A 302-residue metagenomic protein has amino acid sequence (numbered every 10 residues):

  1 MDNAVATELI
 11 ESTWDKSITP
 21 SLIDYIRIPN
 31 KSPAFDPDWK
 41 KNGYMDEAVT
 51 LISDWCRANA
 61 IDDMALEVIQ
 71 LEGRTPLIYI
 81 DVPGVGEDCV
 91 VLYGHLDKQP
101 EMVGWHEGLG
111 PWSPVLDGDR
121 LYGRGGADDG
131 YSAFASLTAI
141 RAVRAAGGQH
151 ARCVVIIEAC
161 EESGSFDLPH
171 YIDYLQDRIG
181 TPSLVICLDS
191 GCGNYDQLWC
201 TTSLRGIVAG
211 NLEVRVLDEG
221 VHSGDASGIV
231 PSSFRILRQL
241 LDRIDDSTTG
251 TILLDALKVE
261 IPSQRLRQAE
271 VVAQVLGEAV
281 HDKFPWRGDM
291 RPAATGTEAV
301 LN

Functional and structural regions predicted by a protein language model:
D2-G104: N-terminal helical capping/dimerization or prosegment-like subdomains of hydrolases acting on amide or phosphate bonds
T13, S17, G43, E47 (+5 more regions): Conserved active-site and cofactor/substrate-binding residues in soluble primary-metabolism enzymes
R27, R57, A145, Q176-D177 (+2 more regions): Generic secondary-structure signature for well-ordered alpha-helical cores
D63, E87-I157: Active-site metal-coordination/substrate-binding segment of hydrolases, especially metallo-dependent peptidases
G130-A146, S165-D173, P231-R243: Active-site-proximal alpha-helical scaffold in enzymes
H150-S232: Histidine/acidic-residue-rich, glycine-tolerant segments that coordinate divalent metal ions
G193, T202, S223-N302: Acidic-enriched catalytic cores of C-N bond-cleaving enzymes acting on peptides and small amides
